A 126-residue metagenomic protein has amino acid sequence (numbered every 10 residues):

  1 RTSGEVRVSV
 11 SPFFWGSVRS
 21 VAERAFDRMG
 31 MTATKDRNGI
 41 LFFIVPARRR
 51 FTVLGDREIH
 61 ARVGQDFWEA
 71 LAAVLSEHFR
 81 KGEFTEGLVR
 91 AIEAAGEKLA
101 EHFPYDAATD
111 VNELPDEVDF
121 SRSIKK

Functional and structural regions predicted by a protein language model:
R1-K125: Divalent-cation
